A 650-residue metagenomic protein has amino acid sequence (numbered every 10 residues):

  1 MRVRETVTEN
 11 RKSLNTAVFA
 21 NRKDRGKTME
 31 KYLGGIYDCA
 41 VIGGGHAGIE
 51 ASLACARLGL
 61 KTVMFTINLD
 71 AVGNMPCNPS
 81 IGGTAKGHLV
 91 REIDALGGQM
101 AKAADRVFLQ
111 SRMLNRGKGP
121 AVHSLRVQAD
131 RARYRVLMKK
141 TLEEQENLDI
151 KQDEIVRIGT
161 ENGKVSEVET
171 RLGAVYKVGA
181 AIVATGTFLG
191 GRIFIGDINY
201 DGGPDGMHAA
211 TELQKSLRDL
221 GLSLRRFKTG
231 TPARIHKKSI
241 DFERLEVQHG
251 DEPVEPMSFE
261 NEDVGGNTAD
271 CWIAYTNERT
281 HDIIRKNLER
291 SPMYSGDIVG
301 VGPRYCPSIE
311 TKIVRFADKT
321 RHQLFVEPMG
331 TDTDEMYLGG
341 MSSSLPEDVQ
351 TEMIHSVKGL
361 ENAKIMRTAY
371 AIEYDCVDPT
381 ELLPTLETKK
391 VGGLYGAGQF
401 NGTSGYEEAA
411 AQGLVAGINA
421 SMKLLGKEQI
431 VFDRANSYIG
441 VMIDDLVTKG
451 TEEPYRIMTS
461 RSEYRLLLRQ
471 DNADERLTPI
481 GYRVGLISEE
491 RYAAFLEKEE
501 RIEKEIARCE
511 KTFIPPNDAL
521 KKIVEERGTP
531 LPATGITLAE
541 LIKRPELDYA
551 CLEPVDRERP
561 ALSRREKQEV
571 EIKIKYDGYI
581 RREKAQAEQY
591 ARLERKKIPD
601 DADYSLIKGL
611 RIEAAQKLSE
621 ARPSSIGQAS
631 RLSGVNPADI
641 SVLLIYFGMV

Functional and structural regions predicted by a protein language model:
Y32, I36, L53-T160, L172 (+5 more regions): Conserved N-terminal/central alpha/beta ligand/cofactor-binding core
L33-A47: Beta1/beta-strand and adjacent pyrophosphate-binding region of the FAD-binding site in flavoprotein oxidoreductases
N68, K86, M113, Q214-T351 (+2 more regions): An anion/pyrophosphate-binding glycine-rich loop and adjacent beta-alpha core in soluble alpha-beta enzymes
Y337-T403, V431-D444, S563-K617, R622: A glycine-rich dinucleotide-binding beta-alpha-beta segment and adjacent secondary-structure elements that constitute
Q399-E407, E463-R465: Glycine-rich phosphate/pyrophosphate-binding beta-alpha loops
A409-I430: Internal hydrophobic alpha-helix adjacent to the cofactor/substrate pocket in enzyme cavities
R461, T478-D639, I645-V650: Extended, charge-enriched "interface" segments that sit outside catalytic cores
